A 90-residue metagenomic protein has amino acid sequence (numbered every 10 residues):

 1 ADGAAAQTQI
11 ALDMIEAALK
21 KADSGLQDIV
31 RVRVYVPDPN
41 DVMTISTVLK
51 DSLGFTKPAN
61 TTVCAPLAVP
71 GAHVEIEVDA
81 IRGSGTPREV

Functional and structural regions predicted by a protein language model:
A1-V90: Short, polar/acidic, helix-capping and beta-turn segments at strand->helix junctions that line the mouths
